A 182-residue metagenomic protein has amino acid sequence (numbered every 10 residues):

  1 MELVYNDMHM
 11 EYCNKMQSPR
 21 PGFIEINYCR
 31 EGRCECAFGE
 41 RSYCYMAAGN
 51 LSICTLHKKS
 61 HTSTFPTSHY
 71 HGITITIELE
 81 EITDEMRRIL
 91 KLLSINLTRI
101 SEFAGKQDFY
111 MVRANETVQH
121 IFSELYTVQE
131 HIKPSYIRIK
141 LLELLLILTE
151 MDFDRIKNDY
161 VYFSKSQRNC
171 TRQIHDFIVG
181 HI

Functional and structural regions predicted by a protein language model:
M1-L97: N-terminal regulatory/effector-sensing and dimerization cores that precede helix-turn-helix DNA-binding domains
H9, H57, H61, H69-H71 (+6 more regions): Histidine (H) residue identity feature
E25, E143, E150: Acidic-residue sensor for enzyme active/binding pockets
M46-A47, I53-C54, D108, E116 (+1 more regions): Short, flexible segments with low predicted structural confidence
L51, I82-E85, T117-Y126, F153 (+1 more regions): Short alpha-helical interface patches
D84-L145: Loop-centered beta-sheet repeat module
S101-R113, E130-Y136, L146-D176, G180: Short, Lys/Arg-enriched, Trp-marked, Pro/Gly-tolerant hinge/linker segments that flank
